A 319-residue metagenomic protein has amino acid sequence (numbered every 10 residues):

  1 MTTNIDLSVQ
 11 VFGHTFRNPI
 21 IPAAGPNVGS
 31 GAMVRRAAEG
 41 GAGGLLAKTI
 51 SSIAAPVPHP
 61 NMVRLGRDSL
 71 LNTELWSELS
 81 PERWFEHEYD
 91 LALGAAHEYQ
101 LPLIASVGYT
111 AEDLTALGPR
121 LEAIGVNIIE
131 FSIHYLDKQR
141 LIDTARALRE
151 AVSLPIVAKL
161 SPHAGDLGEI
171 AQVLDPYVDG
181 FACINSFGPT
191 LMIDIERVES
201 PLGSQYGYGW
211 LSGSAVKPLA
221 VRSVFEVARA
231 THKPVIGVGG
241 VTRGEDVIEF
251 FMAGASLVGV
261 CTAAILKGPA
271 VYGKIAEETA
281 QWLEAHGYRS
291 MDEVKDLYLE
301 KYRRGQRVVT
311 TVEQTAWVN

Functional and structural regions predicted by a protein language model:
M1-I21, E86-G94: N-terminal amphipathic alpha-helix/helix-capping segment at the start of soluble metabolic enzymes
M1-T3, L211-T231, T242-N319: Alpha/beta catalytic cores of nucleotide-metabolism and tRNA/nucleoside-modifying enzymes
G25-N27, S106-A111, L160-D166, K217 (+1 more regions): Glycine-rich beta-to-alpha transition loops that act as phosphate-gripper elements at the mouths of alpha/beta enzyme
A32-R36, L114-A123, A164-Y177, F225-T231 (+1 more regions): Catalytic cores of alpha/beta
A47-I53, I128-L136, G180-L191, G240-V241 (+1 more regions): Glycine-rich phosphate-binding active-site loops on the catalytic face of alpha/beta enzymes
N61-V63, R67-D137: Active-site beta->alpha loop and helix N-cap motifs at the rims of alpha/beta catalytic domains
L65-Q100, I142-P162, G203-V235, I275-Y288: Alpha-helix-loop-beta-strand connector modules within alpha/beta enzyme cores
F131-Q139, A171-R229, K233, K267: Glycine/Thr-rich beta-alpha phosphate-binding loop at enzyme active sites
